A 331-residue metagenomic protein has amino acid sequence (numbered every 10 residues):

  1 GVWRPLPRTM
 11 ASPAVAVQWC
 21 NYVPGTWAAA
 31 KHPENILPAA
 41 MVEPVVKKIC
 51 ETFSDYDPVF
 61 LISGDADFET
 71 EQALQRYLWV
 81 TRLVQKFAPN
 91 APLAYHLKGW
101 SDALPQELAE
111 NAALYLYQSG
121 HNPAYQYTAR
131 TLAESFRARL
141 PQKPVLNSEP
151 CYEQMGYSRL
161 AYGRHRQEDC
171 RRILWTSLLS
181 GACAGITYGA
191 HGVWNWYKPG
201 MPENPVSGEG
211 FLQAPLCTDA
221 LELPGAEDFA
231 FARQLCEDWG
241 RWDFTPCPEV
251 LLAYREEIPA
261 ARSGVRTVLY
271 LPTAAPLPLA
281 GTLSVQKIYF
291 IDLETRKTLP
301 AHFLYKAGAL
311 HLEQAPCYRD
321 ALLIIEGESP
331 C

Functional and structural regions predicted by a protein language model:
G1-Q126: Active-site mouth of glycoside hydrolases
P13, D55-Y56, N111, P141-Q142 (+3 more regions): Structured helix-beta-strand junction loops
G64, S148, I291: Active-site flanking residues adjacent to catalytic metal/cofactor-binding acidic residues
A109-G200: Catalytic-core region of carbohydrate-active enzymes that cleave or remodel glycosidic bonds
E153-M155, C170-P300, P316-C331: Aromatic- and carboxylate-lined catalytic core of secreted/periplasmic carbohydrate-active enzymes
A301-Y305: Short beta-strand segments within Ig-like beta-sandwich modules, predominantly Fibronectin type-III
G308-L310: Short strand-edge motifs at loop-to-beta-strand transitions and within beta-strands of extracellular beta-rich domains
L312-Q314: Membrane-topology and secretion signals of cell-surface/extracellular proteins
